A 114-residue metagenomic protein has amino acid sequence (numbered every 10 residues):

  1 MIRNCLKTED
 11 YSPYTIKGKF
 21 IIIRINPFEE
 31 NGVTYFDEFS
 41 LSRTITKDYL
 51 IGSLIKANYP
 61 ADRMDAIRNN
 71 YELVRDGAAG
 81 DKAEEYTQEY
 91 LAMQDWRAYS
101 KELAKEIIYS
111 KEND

Functional and structural regions predicted by a protein language model:
I2-D114: A preference for well-ordered globular domain cores that mediate specific macromolecular interactions or catalysis
